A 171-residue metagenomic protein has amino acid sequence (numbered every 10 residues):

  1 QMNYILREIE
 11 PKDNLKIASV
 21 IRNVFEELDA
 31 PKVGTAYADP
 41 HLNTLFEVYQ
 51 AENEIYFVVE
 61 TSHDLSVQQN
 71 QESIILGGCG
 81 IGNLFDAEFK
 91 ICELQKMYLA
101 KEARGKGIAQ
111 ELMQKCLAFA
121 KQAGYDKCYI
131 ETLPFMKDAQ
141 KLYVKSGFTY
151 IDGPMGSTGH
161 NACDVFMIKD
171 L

Functional and structural regions predicted by a protein language model:
Y4, E8-K101, M113-K115, F119 (+2 more regions): Acetyl-CoA-dependent GNAT
L15, K106, V165: Glycine-centered loop/turn positions within well-structured domains that cap or flank conserved ligand/cofactor-binding
T35, K106, H160: Flexible, glycine- and charge-enriched loops at secondary-structure boundaries
I74, A123, T149: Structured loop/turn residues at beta-strand edges in well-structured enzyme cores
A87, C92, K96-Q114, K121-A123 (+3 more regions): Conserved glycine-rich acetyl-CoA-binding loop
D126-Y129, L133-L171: C-terminal "cap" of GNAT-fold acetyltransferases
